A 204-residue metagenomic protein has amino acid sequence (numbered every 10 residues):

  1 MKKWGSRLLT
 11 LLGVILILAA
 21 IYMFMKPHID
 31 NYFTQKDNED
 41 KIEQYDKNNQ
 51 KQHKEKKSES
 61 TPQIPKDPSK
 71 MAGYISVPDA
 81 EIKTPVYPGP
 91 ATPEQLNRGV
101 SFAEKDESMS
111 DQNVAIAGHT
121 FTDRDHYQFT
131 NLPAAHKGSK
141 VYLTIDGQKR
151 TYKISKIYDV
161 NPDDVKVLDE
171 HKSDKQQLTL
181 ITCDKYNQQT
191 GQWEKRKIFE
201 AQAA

Functional and structural regions predicted by a protein language model:
M1-I17: N-terminal Sec-pathway targeting helices
T10, I17-A204: Solvent-exposed, non-transmembrane regions of membrane-associated and secreted proteins
